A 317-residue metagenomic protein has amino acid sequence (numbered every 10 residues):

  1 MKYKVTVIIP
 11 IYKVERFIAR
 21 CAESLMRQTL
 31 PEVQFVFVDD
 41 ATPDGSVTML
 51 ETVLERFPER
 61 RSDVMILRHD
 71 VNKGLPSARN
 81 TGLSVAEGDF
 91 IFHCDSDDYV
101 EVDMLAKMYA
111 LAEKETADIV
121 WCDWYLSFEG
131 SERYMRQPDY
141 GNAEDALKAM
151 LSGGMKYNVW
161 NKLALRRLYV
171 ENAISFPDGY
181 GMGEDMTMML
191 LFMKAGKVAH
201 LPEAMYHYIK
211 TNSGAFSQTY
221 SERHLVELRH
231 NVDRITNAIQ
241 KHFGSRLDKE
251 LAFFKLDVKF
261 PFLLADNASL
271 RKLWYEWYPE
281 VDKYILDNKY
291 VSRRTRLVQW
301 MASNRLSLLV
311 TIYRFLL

Functional and structural regions predicted by a protein language model:
M1-L228: Nucleotide-sugar donor-binding/catalytic module of glycosyltransferases that assemble extracellular/cell-envelope
M150, K255-K259: Short alpha-helical scaffolding segments that buttress acidic/His motifs in well-ordered protein cores
M205-N212, Q218-L247, V258-L286: Catalytic core of nucleotide-sugar-dependent glycosyltransferases
D248-F253: Short, charged, amphipathic alpha-helical segments
A268-L317: Membrane-interface aromatic/basic loop that binds lipid-linked glycans or pyrophosphate carriers, typified by
